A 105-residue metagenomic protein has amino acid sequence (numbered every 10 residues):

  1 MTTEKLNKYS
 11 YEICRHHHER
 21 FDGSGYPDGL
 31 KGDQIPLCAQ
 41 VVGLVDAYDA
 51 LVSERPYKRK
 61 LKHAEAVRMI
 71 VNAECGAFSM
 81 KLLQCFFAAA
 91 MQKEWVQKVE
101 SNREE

Functional and structural regions predicted by a protein language model:
M1-E105: Histidine- and acidic-residue-rich, metal-dependent catalytic cores
